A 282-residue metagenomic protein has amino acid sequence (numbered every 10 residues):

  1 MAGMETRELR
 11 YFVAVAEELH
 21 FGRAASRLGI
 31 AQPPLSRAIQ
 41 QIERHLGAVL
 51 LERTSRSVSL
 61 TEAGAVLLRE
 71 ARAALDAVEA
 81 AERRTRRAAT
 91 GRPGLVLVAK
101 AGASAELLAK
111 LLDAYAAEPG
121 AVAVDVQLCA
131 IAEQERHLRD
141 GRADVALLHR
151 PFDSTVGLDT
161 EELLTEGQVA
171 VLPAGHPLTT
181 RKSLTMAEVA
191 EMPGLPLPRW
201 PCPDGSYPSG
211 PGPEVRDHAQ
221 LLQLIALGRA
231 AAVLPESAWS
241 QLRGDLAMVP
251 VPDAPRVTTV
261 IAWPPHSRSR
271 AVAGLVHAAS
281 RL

Functional and structural regions predicted by a protein language model:
M1-A38, L67: N-terminal short secondary-structure element
A2-G3, K110-A114, E118, A130-Q168 (+1 more regions): Short beta-strand-centered segments that line the small-molecule binding cleft or hinge of alpha/beta clamshell
Q32-R37, D76, A80-H137, R150 (+1 more regions): N-terminal winged-helix
E43-L60: A short LG(V/I)-centered, amphipathic sequence patch enriched for acidic residue(s) preceding the LG motif
A63, L67-E70, L107, L111 (+2 more regions): Short amphipathic alpha-helical coupling segments at ligand-binding clamshell hinges and other catalytic/signaling
R136, D140, G157-A230, A238-P255: C-terminal regulatory
D144-L148, A230-P235: Paired acidic/hydrophobic, glycine-rich loop segments that form the ligand-binding mouth/hinge of periplasmic-binding
A232, M248-L282: A late-sequence structural motif
